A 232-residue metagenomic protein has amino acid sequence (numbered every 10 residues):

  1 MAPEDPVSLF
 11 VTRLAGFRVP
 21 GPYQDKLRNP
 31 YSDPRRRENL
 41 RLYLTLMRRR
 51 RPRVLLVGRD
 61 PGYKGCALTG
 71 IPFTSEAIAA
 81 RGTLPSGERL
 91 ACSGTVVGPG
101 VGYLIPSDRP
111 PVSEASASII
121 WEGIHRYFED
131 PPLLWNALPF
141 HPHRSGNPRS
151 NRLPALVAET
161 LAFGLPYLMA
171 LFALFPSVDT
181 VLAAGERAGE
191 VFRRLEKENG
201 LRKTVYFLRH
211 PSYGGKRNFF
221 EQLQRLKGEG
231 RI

Functional and structural regions predicted by a protein language model:
A2-T180, G189-E190, E229: A polyanion-binding, active-site-adjacent surface
D60, E186, P211: Active-site metal-binding loops of divalent metal-dependent hydrolases
H143, E190-R194, G214-R217: Short active-site-adjacent structural elements
S150-L153, V191-V205: Short, electropositive alpha-helical surface patch
K197-I232: Short, flexible loop segments at boundaries between secondary-structure elements
